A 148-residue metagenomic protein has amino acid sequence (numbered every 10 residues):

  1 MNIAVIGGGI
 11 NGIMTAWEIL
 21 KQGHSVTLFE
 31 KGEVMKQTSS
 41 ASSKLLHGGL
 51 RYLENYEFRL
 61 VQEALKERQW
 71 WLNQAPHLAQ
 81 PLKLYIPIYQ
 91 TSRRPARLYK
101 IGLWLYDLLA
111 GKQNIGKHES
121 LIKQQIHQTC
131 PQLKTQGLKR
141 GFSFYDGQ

Functional and structural regions predicted by a protein language model:
M1, G32-Q37, G116-S120: C-terminal lid/capping helical subdomain adjacent to the catalytic/cofactor pocket in oxidative enzymes
M1-I3, W17-Q22: Extreme N-terminal leader/targeting segments of oxidoreductases
M1-N11, T27: Beta1/beta-strand and adjacent pyrophosphate-binding region of the FAD-binding site in flavoprotein oxidoreductases
L20-A41: Glycine-rich FAD pyrophosphate-binding loop
K44-T129: Dinucleotide-binding Rossmann-like beta1-alpha1 core, especially the glycine-rich loop that anchors the ADP
D107, K112, H127-Q148: Helix-loop-beta segment of a Rossmann-like dinucleotide-binding subdomain
